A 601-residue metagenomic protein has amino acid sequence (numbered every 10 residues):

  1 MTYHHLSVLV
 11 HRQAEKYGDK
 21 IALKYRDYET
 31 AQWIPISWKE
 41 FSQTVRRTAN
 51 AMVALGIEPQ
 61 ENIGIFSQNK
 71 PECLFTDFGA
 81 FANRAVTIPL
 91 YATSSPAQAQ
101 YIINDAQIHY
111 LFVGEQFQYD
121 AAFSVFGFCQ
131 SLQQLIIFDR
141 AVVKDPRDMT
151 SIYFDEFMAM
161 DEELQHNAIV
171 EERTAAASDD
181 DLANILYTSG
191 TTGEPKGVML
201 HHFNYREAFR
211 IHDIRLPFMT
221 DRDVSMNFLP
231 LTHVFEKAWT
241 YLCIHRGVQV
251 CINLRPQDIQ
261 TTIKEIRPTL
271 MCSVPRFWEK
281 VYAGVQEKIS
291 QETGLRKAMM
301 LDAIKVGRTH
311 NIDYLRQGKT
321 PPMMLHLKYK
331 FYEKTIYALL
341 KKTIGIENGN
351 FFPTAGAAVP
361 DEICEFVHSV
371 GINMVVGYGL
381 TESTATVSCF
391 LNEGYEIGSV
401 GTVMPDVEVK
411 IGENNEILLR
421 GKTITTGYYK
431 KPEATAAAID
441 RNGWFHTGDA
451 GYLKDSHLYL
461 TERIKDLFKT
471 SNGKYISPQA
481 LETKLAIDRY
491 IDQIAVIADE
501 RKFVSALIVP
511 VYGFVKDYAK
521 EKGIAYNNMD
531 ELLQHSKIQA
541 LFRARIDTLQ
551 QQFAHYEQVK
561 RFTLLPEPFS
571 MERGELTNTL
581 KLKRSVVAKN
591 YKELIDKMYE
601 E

Functional and structural regions predicted by a protein language model:
L9-V10, A82-M160, L541, D547: Structural core segment of the AMP-binding/adenylate-forming
G18-I21, I137, M158, E162-Y187 (+2 more regions): Conserved pre-ATP/AMP-binding loop-to-beta segment of ANL
L23-P71, F75-F78, S95-Q100, Y153-A159 (+1 more regions): Conserved AMP-binding/adenylate-forming core of the ANL superfamily
D27-T30, F117-S178, V285-L339: ANL superfamily adenylate-forming
P35-K39, A183-F209: Conserved AMP-binding A3 loop
S42-R47, D179, V198-F218, A338: Conserved structural elements of the adenylate-forming
R206-V224, L231-Y337, N348: Conserved AMP-binding/adenylation subdomain of ANL enzymes
V403-T470: Conserved ATP-binding/catalytic segment of the ANL
